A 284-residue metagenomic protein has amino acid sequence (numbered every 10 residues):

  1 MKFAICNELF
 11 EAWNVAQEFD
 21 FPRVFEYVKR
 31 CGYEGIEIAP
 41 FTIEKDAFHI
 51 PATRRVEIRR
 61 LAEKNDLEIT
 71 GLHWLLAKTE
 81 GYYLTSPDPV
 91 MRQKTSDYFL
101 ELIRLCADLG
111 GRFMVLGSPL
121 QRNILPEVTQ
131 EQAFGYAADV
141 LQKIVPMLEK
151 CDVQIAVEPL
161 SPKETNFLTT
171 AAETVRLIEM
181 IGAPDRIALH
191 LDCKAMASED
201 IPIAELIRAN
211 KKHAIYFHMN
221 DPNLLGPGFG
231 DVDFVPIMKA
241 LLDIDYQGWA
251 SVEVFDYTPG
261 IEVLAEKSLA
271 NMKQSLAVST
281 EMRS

Functional and structural regions predicted by a protein language model:
M1-G111, Q142, A183-P184, A188 (+4 more regions): N-terminal pre-domain/capping segments
K2, N7, G35-I36, E131-K239: Acidic/histidine-rich catalytic cores of soluble enzymes
L9-E11, P40-T42, L75-K78, L120-R122 (+4 more regions): Active-site-proximal loop/turn and secondary-structure-junction residues that shape catalytic pockets, frequently
E18-D20, I50-T53, T85-S86, V128-E131 (+4 more regions): Short, glycine/charged-enriched secondary-structure capping and boundary segments
S86-R92, N123-G135: Glycine-rich tight-turn/loop motif centered on a GG-T
L109-P126, Q154-S161: Active-site groove signature of glycoside hydrolases
W249-V254: Short acidic/histidine-rich active-site segments
